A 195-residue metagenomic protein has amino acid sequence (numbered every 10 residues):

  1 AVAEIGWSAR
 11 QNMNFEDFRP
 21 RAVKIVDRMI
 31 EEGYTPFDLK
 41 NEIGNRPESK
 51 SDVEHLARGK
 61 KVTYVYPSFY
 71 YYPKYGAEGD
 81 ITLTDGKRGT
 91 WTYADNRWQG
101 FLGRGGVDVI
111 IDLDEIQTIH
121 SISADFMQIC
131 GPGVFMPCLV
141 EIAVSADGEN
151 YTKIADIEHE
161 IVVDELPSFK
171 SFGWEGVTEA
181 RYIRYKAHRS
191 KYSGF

Functional and structural regions predicted by a protein language model:
A1-F69, A180: Substrate-binding groove of N-acetylhexosamine-processing glycoside hydrolases
N45-I119, M127-M136, A155-L166, S193: Disordered, acidic Ser/Thr/Pro-rich linker "stalks" and the adjacent N-terminal cap of the next globular domain
S121, Y182-R184: Short, conserved beta-strand segments of beta-strand-rich sandwich/propeller modules, principally
V140-I142: Short beta-strand elements bearing conserved aromatic residues within extracellular beta-rich modules
N150-T152: Tryptophan-centered short beta-strand motifs
S168-Y182: Short, surface-exposed tryptophan/glycine-enriched loops that mediate extracellular molecular recognition
K186-S193: Short beta-strand-plus-loop segments that form exposed binding edges in beta-rich domains
